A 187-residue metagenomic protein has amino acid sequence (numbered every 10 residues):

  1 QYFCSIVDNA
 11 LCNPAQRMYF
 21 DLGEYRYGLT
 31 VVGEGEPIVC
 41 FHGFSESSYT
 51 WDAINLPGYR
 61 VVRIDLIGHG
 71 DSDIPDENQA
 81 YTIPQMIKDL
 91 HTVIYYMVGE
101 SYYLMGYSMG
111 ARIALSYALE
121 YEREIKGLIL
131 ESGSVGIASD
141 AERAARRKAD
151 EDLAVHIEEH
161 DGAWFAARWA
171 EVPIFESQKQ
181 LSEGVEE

Functional and structural regions predicted by a protein language model:
Y2-I38, Y59, G99-E100: Alpha/beta-hydrolase fold catalytic core
Y25-I74: Conserved HGGG/HGGXW glycine-rich cap/lid loop of the alpha/beta-hydrolase fold
P75-Q85: Catalytic nucleophile-loop/oxyanion-hole region of alpha/beta-hydrolase and closely related hydrolase-like folds
P84-Y102: Conserved acidic catalytic loop of the alpha/beta-hydrolase fold
L104-G106, E131: Short beta-strand immediately N-terminal to the catalytic nucleophile in serine-hydrolase-like folds
G106-G110, A114: Gly/Ala-rich beta-loop-alpha elbow adjacent to hydrolase catalytic centers
L115-E120, K126-I157: Flexible "cap/lid" loop of the alpha/beta hydrolase fold
A141-A145, H156-E187: Conserved alpha/beta-hydrolase catalytic His-Asp/Glu region
